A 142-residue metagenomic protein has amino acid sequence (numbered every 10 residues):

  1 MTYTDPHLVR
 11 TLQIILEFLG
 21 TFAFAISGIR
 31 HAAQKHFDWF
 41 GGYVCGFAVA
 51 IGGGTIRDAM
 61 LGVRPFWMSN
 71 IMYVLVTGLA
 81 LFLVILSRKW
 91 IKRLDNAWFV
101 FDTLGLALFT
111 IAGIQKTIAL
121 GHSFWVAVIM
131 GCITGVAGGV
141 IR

Functional and structural regions predicted by a protein language model:
M1-L12, A59-M68, G113-V126: Helix-coil boundary and interhelical linker segments in multi-pass alpha-helical membrane proteins
I14-S27, C45-A48: The first (N-terminal) embedded transmembrane alpha-helix
A25-K35, T55-D58, F82-D95, V140-R142: C-terminal ends of transmembrane helices
I29, V44-A48, T55-L61, I129 (+2 more regions): Short, structured motif recognition centered on aromatic/hydrophobic residues
K35-W39, L61-S69, K89-F99, L120: Interfacial helix-loop-helix linkers and transmembrane-helix boundary segments in multi-pass membrane proteins
F40-A48, N70-L75, D95-L106, V126-M130: Cytoplasmic-side transmembrane-helix entry/capping segments in multi-pass membrane proteins
P65-L86: A phosphate-binding glycine/aspartate-rich beta-alpha loop in the early core of alpha/beta enzymes
L79-K116: Ordered, amphipathic secondary-structure segments that act as subunit-interaction surfaces in large macromolecular
